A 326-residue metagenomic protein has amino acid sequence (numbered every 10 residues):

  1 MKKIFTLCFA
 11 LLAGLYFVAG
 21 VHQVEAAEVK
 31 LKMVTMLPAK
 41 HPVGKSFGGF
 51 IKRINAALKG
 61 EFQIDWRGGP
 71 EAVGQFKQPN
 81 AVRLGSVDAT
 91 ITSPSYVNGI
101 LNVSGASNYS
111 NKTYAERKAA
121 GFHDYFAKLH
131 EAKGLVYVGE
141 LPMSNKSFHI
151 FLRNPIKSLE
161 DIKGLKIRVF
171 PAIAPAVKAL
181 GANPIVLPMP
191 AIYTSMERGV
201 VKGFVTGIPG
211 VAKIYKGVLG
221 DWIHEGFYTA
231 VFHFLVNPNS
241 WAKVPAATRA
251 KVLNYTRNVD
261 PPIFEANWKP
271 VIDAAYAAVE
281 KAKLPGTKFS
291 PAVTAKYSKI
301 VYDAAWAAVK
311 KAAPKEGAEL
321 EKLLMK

Functional and structural regions predicted by a protein language model:
M1-F9: Bacterial N-terminal signal peptides that target proteins for export
F9-A10, Q23: Extended rod-forming repeat segments used as scaffolds/tethers
A10-V18: Hydrophobic alpha-helical segments of integral membrane proteins
F17-A26: Sec/Tat signal peptide C-region and signal peptidase I cleavage site
A26-K112, E116, K128-K326: N-terminal secretory/targeting leader peptides
A119: Short beta-strand-centered segments that line the small-molecule binding cleft or hinge of alpha/beta clamshell
D124-Y125: Core domains of carbohydrate- and sulfate-ester-processing enzymes
